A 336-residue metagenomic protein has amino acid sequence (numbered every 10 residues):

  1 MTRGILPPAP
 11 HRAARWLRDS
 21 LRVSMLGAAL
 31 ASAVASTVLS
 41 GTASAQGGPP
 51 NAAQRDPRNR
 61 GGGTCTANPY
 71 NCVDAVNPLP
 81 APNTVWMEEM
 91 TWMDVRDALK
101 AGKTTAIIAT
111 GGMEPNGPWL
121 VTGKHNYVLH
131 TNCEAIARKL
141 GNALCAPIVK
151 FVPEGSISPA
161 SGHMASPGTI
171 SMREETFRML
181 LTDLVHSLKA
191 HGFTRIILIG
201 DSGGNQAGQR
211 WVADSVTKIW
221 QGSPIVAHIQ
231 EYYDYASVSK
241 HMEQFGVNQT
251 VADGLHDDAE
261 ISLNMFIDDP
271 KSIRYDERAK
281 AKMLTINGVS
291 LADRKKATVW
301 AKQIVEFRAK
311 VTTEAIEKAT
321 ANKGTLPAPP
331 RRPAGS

Functional and structural regions predicted by a protein language model:
M1-D19: N-terminal secretory signal peptides that target proteins for export/translocation
G4-P7, L39, S44: Serine/threonine-rich, low-complexity intrinsically disordered segments
R12-A14, G27, S32, D276: N-terminal processing/targeting junctions
W16-D19, V23, I196: Hydrophobic alpha-helical segments, especially transmembrane helices and their immediate juxtamembrane helical caps
S20-S40: Bacterial N-terminal signal peptides
Q46-I197, D201-S336: Extended, histidine- and acidic-residue-enriched regions that form the cofactor-binding/catalytic faces
